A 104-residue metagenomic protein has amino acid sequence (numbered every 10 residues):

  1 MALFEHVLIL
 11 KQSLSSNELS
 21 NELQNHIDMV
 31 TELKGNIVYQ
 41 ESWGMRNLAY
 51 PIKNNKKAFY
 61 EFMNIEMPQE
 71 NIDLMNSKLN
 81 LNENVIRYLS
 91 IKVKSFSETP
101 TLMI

Functional and structural regions predicted by a protein language model:
A2-I104: Structured, basic alpha/beta domains of bacterial-type, RNA-associated proteins
